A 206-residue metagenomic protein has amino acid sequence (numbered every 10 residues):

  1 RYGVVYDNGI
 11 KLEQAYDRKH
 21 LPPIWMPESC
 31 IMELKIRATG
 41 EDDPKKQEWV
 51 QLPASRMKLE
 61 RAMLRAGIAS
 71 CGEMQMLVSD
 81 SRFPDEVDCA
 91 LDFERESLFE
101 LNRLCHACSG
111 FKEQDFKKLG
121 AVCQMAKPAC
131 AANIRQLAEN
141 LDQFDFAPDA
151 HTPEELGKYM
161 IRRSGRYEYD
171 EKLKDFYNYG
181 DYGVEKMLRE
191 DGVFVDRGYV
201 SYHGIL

Functional and structural regions predicted by a protein language model:
R1-M32, G157-L206: Acidic, proline/glycine-rich low-complexity IDRs
A15, K45-W49, V87-C89: A short acidic (Asp/Glu
M26-M57, Y202: Short, extreme N-terminal segment that most often corresponds to the first beta-strand
R56-L59, P153-E154, Y179: Alpha-helix initiation and N-capping motif
L59-A129: Structured domain cores in non-transmembrane regions
S70, C108, C123-A126, L141 (+3 more regions): Short, flexible helical or helix-coil boundary motifs
A131-N140, F144-R162: Extracytoplasmic/secretory-pathway segments with low complexity and glycosylation-like composition
